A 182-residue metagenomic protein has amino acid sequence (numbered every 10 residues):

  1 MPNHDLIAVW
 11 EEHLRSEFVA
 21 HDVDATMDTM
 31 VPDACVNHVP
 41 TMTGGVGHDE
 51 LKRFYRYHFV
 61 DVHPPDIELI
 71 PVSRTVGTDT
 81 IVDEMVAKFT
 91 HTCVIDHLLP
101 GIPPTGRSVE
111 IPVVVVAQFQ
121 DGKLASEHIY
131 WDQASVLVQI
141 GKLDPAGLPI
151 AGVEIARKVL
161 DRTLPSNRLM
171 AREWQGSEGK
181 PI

Functional and structural regions predicted by a protein language model:
M1-I182: C-terminal and inter-domain tail/linker signature
